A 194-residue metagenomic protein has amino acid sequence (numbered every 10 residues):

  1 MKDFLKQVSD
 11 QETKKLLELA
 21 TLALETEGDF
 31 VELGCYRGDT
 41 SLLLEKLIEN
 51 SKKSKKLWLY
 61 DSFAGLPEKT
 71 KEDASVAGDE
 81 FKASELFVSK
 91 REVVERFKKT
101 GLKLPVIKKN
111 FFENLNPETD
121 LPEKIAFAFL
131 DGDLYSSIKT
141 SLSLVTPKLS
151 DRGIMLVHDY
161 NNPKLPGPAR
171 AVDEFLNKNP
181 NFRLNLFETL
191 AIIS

Functional and structural regions predicted by a protein language model:
M1-S194: A short alpha-helical cap/connector motif
